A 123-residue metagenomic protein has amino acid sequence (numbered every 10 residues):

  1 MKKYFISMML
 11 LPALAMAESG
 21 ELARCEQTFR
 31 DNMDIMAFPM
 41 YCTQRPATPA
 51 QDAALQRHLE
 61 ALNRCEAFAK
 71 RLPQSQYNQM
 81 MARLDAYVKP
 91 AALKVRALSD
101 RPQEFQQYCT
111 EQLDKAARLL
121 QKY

Functional and structural regions predicted by a protein language model:
Y4-A13: Sec-dependent N-terminal signal peptides
I6, R24, L98: Generic anion/oxyanion-binding catalytic loop in active/binding sites
L11, A17-S19, I35-M36, L59 (+1 more regions): Processing junctions and N-termini across compartments
E18-D52: Immediate post-signal-peptide N-terminus of mature secreted/exported proteins
Q51-Y123: Compact alpha-helical subdomains of small soluble proteins
